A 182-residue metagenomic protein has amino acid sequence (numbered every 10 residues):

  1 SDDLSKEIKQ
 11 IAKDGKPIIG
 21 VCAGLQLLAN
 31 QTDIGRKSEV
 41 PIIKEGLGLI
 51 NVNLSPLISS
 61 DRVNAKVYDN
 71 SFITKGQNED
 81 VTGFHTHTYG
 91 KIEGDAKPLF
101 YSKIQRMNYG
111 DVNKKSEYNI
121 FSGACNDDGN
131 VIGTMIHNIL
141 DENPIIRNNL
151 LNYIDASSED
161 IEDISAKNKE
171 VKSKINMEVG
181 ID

Functional and structural regions predicted by a protein language model:
S1-D80: Cysteine-nucleophile active-site neighborhood
L54-D182: Amide-donor transfer/coupling interface in amidating biosynthetic enzymes
